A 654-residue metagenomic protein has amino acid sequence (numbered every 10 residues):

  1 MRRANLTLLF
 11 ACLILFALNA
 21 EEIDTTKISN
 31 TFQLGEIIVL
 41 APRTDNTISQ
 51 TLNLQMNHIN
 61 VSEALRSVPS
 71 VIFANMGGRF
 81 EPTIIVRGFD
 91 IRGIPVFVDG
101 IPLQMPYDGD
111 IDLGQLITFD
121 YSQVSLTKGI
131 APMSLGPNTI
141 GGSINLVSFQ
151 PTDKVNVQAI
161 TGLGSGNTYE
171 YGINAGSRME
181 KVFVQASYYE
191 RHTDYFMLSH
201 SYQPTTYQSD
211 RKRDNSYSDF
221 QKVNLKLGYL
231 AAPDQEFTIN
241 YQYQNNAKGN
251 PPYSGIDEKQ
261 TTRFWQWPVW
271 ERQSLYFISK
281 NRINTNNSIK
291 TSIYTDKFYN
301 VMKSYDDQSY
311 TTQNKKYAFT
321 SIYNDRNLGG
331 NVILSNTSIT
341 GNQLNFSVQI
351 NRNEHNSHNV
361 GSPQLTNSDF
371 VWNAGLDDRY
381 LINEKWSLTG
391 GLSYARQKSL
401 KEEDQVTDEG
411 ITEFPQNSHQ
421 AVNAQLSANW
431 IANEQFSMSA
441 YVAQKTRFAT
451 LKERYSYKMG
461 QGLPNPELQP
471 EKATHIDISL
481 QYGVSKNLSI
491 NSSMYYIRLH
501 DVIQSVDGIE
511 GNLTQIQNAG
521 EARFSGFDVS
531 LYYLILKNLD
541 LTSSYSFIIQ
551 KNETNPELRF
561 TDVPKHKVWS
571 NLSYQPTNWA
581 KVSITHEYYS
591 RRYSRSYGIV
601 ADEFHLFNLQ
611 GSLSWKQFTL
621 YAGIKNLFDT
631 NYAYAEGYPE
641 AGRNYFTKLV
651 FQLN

Functional and structural regions predicted by a protein language model:
T26-A64, T83, I91: N-terminal periplasmic "start-of-domain" segments of outer-membrane beta-barrel proteins
V61-A64, P82-I85, F97, D112-I117 (+4 more regions): N-terminal periplasmic accessory domains that precede and gate Gram-negative outer-membrane beta-barrel machines
S62-M105: Extracytoplasmic beta-strand/coil segments of soluble accessory domains associated with Gram-negative outer-membrane
F73, I101-K128: Short acidic/polar hinge/loop motifs at secondary-structure boundaries that mediate gating or recognition
T152-K154, G162, R178-P268: Periplasmic-side early beta-strands and strand-to-turn transitions of outer-membrane beta-barrels
G228-A231, P268, L426, I476 (+2 more regions): Conserved C-terminal beta-signal and adjacent last beta-strands/turns of outer-membrane beta-barrel proteins
D257, T262-R282, Y323, T412-I431 (+4 more regions): Outer-membrane beta-barrel signature, preferentially recognizing the C-terminal barrel domain of Gram-negative
N351, N383-E384, L388, Q397 (+3 more regions): Gram-negative outer-membrane beta-barrel transporters
